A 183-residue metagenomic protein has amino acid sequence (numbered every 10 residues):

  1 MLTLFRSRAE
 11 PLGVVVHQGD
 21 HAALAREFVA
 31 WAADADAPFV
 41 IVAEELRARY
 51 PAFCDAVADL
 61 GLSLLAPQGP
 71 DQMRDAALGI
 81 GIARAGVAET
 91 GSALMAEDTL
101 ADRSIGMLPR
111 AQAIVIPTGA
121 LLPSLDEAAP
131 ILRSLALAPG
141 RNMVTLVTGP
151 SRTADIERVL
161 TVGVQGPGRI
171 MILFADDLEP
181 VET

Functional and structural regions predicted by a protein language model:
M1-T183: The feature marks the mature, well-folded catalytic cores of soluble enzymes
